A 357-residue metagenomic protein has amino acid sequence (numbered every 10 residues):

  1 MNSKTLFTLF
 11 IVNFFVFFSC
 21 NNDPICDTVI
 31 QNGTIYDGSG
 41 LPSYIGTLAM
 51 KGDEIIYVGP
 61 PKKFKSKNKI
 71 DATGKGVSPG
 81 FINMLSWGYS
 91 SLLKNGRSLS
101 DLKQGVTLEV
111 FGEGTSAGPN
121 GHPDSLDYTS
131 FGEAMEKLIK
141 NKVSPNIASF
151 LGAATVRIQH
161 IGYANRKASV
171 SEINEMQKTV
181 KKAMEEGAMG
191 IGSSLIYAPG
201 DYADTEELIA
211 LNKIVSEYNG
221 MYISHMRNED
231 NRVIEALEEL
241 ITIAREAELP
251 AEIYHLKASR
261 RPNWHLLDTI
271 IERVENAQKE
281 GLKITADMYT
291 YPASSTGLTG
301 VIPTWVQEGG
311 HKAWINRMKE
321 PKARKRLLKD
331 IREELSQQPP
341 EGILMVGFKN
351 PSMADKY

Functional and structural regions predicted by a protein language model:
M1-F7: Bacterial N-terminal signal peptides that target proteins for export
V12-D27: Bacterial Sec-dependent signal peptides at the C-terminal "C-region" and cleavage site
D23-C26, I35-G80: Histidine-rich, glycine-flanked metal-binding segment
G33, L48, D53, G74 (+6 more regions): Divalent metal-coordination and catalytic microenvironments
K69-E133, K137: Metal-associated gating/positioning segment near the N- to mid-region
S90-S98, E172-K182, A236: Short, acidic/polar
L138, S144, S149-V170, N174-Y197 (+4 more regions): Active-site neighborhoods of metal-dependent hydrolases
K182-E239: Divalent metal-binding pocket/active-site signature
